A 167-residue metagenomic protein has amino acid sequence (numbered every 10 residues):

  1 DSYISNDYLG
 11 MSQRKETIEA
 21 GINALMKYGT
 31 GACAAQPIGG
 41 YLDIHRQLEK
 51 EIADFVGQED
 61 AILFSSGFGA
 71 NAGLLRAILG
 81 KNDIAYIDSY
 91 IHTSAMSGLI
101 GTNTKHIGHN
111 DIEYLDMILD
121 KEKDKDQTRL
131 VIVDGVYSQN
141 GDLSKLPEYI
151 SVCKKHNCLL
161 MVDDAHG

Functional and structural regions predicted by a protein language model:
D1-T30, C158: N-terminal "arm"/small-domain region of PLP-dependent enzymes with the aminotransferase-like
D7, H109-V162: Active-site phosphate-binding strand-loop segment of PLP-dependent enzymes
G10-M11, I38-Y41, T93, I112-E113 (+2 more regions): Short, small-residue-enriched loops and turns at beta-alpha junctions that line or gate enzyme active sites
E19-S66: Conserved N-terminal alpha-helix of the aminotransferase class I/II PLP-enzyme fold
A32, A85, T104, L160-M161: Hydrophobic beta-strand scaffold residues
L63, F68-L74, S94-A95, G167: Short glycine/serine/threonine-rich phosphate/pyrophosphate-binding segments that cradle anionic phosphate groups
L74-T93: Conserved PLP-anchoring active-site segment centered on the Schiff-base-forming lysine
